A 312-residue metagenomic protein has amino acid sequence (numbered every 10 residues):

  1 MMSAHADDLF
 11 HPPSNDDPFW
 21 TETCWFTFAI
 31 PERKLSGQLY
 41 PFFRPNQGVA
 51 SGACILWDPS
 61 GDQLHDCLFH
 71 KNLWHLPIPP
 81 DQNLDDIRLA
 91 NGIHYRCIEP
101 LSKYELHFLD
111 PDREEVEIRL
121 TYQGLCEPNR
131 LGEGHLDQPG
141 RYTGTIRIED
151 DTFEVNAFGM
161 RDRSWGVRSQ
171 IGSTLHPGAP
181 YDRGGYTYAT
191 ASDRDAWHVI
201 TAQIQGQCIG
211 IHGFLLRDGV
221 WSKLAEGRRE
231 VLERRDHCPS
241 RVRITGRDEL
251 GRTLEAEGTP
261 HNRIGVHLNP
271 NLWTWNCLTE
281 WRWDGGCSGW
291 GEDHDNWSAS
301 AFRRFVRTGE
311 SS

Functional and structural regions predicted by a protein language model:
M1-S312: Structured soluble/peripheral alpha/beta segments that form catalytic or ligand/cofactor-binding pockets
